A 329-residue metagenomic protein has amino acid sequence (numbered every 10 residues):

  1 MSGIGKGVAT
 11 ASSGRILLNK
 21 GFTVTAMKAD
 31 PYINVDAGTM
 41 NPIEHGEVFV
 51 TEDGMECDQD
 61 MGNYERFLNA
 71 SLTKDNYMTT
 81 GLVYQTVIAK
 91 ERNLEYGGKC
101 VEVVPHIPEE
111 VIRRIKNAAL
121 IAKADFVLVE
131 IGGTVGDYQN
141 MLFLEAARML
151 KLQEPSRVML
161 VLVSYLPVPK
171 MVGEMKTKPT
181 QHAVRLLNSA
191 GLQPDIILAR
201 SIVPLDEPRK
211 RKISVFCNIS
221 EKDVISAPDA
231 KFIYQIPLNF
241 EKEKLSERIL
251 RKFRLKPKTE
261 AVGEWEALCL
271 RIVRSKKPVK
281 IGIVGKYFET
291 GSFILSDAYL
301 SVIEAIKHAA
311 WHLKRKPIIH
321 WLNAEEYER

Functional and structural regions predicted by a protein language model:
M1-R329: Flexible phosphate-sensing "switch/lid" loops adjacent to ATP/NTP-binding sites across phosphate-transfer
